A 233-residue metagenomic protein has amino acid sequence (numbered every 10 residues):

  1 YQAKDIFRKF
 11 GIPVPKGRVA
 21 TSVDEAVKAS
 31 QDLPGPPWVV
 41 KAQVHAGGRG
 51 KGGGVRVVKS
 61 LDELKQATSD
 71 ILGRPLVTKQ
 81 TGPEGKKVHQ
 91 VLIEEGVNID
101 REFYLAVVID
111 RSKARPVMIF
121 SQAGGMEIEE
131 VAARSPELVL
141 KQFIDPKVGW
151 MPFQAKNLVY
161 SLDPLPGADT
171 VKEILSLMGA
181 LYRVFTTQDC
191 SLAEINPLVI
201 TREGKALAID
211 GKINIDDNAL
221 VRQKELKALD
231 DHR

Functional and structural regions predicted by a protein language model:
Y1-F7, L33-G50, T78-I99, L105 (+2 more regions): ATP-grasp fold ATP-binding core
Y1-P37: A conserved helix-loop-beta module that forms one wall/lid of the active-site cleft in ATP-utilizing catalytic domains
V14-G17, V40-T68, Y104, M126-I128 (+2 more regions): Glycine-rich phosphate-binding loop of ATP-grasp-fold ATP-dependent ligases
A42-V44, A106-R111, M118-Q122, P197-V199 (+1 more regions): Short beta-strand elements
T78, G82-I144: Hydrophobic alpha-helical hairpins/lids featuring a short glycine-rich hinge
E127-T170: Cap/lid and interdomain-hinge subdomains that line or gate substrate/regulatory clefts in soluble alpha/beta enzymes
Q154-L198: A long amphipathic alpha-helix within ATP-dependent nucleotide-binding catalytic cores
R202-R233: Acidic, glycine-rich loop-and-beta core segments that form the ion-binding/anion-interacting portion of active sites
